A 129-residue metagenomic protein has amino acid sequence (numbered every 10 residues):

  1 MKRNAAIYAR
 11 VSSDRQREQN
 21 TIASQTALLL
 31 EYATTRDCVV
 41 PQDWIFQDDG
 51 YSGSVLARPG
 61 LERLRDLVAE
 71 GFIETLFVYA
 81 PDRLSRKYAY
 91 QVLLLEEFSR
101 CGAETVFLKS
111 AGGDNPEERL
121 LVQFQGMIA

Functional and structural regions predicted by a protein language model:
M1-A129: Short, structured surface patches at the beginning of a domain
